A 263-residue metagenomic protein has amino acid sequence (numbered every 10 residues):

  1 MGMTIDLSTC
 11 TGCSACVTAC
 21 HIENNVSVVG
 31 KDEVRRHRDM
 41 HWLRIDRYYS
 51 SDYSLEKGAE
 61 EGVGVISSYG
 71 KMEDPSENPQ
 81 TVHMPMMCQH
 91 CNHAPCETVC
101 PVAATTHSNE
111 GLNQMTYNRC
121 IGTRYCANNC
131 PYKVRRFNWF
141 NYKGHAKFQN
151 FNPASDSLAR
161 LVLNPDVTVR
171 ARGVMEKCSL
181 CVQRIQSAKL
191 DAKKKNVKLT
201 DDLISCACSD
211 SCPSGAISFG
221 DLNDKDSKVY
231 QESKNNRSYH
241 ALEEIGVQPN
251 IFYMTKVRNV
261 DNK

Functional and structural regions predicted by a protein language model:
M1-K263: Non-ligating segments of multi-cofactor redox enzymes
